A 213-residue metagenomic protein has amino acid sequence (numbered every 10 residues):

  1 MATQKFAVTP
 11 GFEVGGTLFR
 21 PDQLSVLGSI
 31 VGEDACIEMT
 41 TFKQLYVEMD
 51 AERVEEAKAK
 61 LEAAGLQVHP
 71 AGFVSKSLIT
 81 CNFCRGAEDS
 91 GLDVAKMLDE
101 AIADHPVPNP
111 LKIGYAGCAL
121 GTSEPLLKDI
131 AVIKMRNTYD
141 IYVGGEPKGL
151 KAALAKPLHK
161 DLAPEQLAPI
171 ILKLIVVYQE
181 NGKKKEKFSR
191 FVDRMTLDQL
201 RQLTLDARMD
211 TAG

Functional and structural regions predicted by a protein language model:
M1-G15: Generic N-terminal amphipathic, Lys/Arg-enriched alpha-helix
M1-K5, E33-M39, P147: Short, flexible, solvent-exposed loop/turn segments with mixed acidic/basic and small polar residues
K5, Q44, T138-D140: A generic structural signal for beta-strand entry/edge sites
G11-R136: Small-residue-enriched alpha-helical segments and adjacent helix-cap loops that form tight helix-helix packing
L126-K187, R201: Mobile "lid/hinge" segments at catalytic clefts and subdomain interfaces of large enzymes
F188-L205: Short, highly charged C-terminal tails/helix-capping segments
L205-G213: Acidic, Ser/Thr-rich low-complexity intrinsically disordered segments
